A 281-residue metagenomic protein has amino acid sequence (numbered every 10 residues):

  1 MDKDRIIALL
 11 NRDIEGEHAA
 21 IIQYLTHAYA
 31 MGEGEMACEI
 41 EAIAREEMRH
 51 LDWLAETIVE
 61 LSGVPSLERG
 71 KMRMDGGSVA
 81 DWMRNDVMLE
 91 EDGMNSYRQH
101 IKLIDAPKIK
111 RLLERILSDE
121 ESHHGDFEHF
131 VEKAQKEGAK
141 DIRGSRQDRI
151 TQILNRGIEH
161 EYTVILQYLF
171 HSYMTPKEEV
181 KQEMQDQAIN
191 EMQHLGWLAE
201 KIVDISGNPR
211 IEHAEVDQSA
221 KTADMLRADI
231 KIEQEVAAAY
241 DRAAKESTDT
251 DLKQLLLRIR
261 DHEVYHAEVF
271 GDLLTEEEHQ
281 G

Functional and structural regions predicted by a protein language model:
M1-G281: Iron-associated oxidoreductase/ferritin-like identity signal
